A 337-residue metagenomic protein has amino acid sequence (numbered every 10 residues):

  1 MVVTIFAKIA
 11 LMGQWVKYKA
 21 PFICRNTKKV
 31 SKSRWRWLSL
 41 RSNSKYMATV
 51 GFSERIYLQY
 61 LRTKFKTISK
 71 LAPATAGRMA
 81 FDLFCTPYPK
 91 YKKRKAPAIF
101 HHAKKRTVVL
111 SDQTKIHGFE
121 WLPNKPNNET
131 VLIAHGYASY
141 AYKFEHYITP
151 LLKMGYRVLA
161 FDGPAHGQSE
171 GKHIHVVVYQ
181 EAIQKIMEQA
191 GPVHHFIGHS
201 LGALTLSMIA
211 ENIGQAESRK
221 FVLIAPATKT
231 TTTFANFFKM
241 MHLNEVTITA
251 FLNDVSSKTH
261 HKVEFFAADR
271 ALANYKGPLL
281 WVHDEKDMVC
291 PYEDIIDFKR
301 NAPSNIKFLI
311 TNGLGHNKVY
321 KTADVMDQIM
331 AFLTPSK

Functional and structural regions predicted by a protein language model:
W35, N43-S44, G51-V108: An N-terminal hydrophobic leader/cap segment in hydrolases
Y137-I148: The serine-hydrolase catalytic nucleophile loop
I148-E170: Conserved alpha/beta-hydrolase
H173-H194: Alpha/beta-hydrolase active-site loop
I213-H261: Hydrolase active-site cap/lid region
Y275, W281-H283, D287: Short beta-strand/loop motif that positions the catalytic acidic residue of the alpha/beta-hydrolase fold
M288-D294: Conserved alpha/beta-hydrolase "acid-adjacent" motif
L314-A323: Catalytic histidine-centered segment of alpha/beta-hydrolase-like enzymes
